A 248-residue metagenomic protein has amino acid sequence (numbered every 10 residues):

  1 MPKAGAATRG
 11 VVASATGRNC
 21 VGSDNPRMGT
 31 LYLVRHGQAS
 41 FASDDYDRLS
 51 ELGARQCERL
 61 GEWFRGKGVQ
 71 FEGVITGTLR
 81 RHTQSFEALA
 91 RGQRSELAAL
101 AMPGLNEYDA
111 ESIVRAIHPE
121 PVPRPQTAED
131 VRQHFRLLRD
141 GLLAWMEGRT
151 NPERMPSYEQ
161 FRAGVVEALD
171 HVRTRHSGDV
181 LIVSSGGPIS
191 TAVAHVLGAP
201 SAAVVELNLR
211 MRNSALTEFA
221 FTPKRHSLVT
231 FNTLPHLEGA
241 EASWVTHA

Functional and structural regions predicted by a protein language model:
P2-V11: Extreme N-terminal basic, low-complexity initiation segments that serve as generic localization/processing leaders
V12-A13, G17-R27, S95, N106-D130 (+3 more regions): Acidic, low-complexity terminal tails and accessory targeting/binding regions of phosphate-metabolizing enzymes
N19, N25, G61-L137: Phosphate-coordination/substrate-recognition cap region in phosphate-metabolizing enzymes
T30-Y32, G37-A88, S157-V165: Loop-to-helix element that buttresses phosphate recognition and phosphoryl-transfer chemistry
G37, G186, N232: Active-site metal-binding loops of divalent metal-dependent hydrolases
K67-V69, V172-S177: Glycine-rich phosphate-binding loop signature in dinucleotide/nucleotide-binding domains
P125-Q160: Short glycine/proline- and acidic residue-enriched helix-loop micro-motifs that form flexible lids or anion-recognition
G186-S190, T222: GST superfamily/GST-like fold recognition
